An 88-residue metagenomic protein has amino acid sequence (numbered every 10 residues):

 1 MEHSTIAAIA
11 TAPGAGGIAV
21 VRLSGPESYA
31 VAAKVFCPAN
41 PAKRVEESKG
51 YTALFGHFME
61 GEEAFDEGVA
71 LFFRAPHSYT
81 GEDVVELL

Functional and structural regions predicted by a protein language model:
M1-L88: A glycine-rich (often HGG/GG-containing) alpha/beta subdomain
